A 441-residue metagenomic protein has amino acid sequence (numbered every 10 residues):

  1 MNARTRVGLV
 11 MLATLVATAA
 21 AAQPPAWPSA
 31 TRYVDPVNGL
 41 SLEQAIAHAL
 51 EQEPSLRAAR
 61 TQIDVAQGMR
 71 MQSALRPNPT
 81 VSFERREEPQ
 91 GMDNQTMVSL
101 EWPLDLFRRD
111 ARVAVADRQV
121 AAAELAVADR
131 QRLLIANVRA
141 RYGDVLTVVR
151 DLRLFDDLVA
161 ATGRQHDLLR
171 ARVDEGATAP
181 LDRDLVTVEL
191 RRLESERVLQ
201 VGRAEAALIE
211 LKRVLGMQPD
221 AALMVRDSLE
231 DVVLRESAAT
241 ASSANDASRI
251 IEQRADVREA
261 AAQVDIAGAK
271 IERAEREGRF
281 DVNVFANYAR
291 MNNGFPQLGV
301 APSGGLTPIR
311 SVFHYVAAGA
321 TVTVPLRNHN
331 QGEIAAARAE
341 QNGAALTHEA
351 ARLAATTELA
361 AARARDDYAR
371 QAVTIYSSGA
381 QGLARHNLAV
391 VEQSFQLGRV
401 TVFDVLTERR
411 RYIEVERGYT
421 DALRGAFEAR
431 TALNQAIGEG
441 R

Functional and structural regions predicted by a protein language model:
M1-E51, V201-R249, L298-V300, N434-R441: Terminal intrinsically disordered/low-complexity segments used for targeting and assembly
A3, L125-I251, R365, A369 (+2 more regions): Periplasmic alpha-helical coiled-coil/stalk elements that build and connect Gram-negative outer-membrane
A26-N38, P79-D117, S228-A238, E272 (+1 more regions): Small/polar, glycine/serine/threonine/aspartate-rich low-complexity segments that form flexible
D35, A45-L50, T178, D182-E189 (+2 more regions): Amphipathic alpha-helical coiled-coil scaffold segments and their short linker/junction regions
I46, E101, D167-R170, A247-S248 (+1 more regions): Amphipathic alpha-helical segments within well-ordered protein domains
A47-R57, D64-N78, V98-V115, L125-R132 (+6 more regions): A glycine-/polar-enriched beta->alpha junction
A58-R70, R130, L134-F155, R164-D167 (+5 more regions): Amphipathic alpha-helical coiled-coil segments
Q200, A255, A422: Metallo-beta-lactamase
